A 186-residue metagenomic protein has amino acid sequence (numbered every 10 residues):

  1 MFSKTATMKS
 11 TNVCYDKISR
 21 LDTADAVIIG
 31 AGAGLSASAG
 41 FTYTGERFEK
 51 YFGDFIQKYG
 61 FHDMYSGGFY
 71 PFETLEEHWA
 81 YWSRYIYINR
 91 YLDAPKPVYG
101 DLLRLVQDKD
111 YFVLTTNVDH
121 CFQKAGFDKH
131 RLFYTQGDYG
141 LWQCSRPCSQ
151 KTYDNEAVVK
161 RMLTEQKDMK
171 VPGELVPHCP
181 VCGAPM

Functional and structural regions predicted by a protein language model:
M1-M186: Conserved catalytic core of sirtuin-type NAD+-dependent deacylases
